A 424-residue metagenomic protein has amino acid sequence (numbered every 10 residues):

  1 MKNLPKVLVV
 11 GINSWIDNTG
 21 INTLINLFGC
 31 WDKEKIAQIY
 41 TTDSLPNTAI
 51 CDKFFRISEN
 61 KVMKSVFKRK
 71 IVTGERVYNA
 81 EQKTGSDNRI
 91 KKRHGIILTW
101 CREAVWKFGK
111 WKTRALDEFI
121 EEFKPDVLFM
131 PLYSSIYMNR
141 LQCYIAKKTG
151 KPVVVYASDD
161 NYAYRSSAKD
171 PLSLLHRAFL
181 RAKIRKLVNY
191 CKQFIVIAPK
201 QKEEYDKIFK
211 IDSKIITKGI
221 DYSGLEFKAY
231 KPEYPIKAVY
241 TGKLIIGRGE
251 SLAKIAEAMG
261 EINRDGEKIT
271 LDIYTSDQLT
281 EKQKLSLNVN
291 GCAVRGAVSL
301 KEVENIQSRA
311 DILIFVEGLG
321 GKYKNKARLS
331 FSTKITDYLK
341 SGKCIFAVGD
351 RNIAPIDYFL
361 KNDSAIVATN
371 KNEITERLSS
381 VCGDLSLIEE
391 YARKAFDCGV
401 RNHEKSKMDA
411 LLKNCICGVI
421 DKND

Functional and structural regions predicted by a protein language model:
M1-E75, S213, D221, M259-N263: N-terminal subdomain of nucleotide-sugar transferases
D43, K186-S213, I356: A short, active-site helix/loop in glycosyltransferases that binds the activated sugar's phosphate group
W111-R114, E118, R140, Y144-K148 (+2 more regions): Membrane-proximal helix-turn-helix segments that form the acceptor-binding/catalytic region of lipid-linked
K200, K218-G219: Carbohydrate-associated surface elements
K231-G249, A256: Conserved donor-binding/catalytic core segment of Leloir-type glycosyltransferases
G247-E250, K301-V303, L313-T336, I345-D357: Nucleotide-sugar-dependent
G266, T275, T280-I312: Nucleotide-activated donor-binding/catalytic signature segment of Leloir-type glycosyltransferases, i.e., the conserved
T369-N372, S386-I416: A charged, aromatic-enriched C-terminal amphipathic alpha-helix characteristic of glycosyltransferases across folds
